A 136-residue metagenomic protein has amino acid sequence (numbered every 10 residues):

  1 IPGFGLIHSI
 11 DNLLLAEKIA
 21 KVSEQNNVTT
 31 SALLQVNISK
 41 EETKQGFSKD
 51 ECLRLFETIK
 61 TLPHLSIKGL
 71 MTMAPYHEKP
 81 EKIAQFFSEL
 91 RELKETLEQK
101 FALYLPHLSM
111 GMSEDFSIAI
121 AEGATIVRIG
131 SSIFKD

Functional and structural regions predicted by a protein language model:
I1-L93, L97-E114, I120-E122: Conserved alpha/beta-domain cores
I120-A121, I133-K135: Expand to "…catalyze enediolate/carbanion chemistry for C-C bond making/breaking, isomerization, decarboxylation
G123-T125, G130: Active-site-proximal glycine-rich helix-loop-beta segment
I126, K135-D136: EAL-family c-di-GMP phosphodiesterase catalytic domain
